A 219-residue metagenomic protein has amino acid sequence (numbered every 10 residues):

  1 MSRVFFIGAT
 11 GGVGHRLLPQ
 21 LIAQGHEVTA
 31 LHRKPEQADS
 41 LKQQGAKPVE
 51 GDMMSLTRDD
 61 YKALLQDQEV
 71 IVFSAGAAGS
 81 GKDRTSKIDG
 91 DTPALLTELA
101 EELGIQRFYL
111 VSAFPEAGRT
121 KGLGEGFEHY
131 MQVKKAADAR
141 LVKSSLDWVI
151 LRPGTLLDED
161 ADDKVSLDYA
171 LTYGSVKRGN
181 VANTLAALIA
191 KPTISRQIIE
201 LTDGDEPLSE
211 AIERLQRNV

Functional and structural regions predicted by a protein language model:
S2-H26: N-terminal Rossmann NAD(P)H-binding glycine-rich loop of SDR-like oxidoreductase domains
R3-F5, E69-V70, R107: Structural motif
I7, E27-T29, P35, A77-A78 (+2 more regions): Conserved Rossmann-fold NAD(P)-dependent oxidoreductase catalytic core, especially the SDR/UDP-sugar
A30-E102, I189-A190: NAD(P)H-binding glycine-rich loop region in Rossmannoid oxidoreductase-like domains and their noncatalytic homologs
P93, V133, L151, L171-A187 (+1 more regions): Substrate-positioning beta->alpha
T120, E159-V165, L188-Q197: Glycine/proline-rich active-site loop of Rossmann-fold NAD(P)-dependent oxidoreductases
V149-Y169: Flexible, glycine-rich beta-alpha linker
K177-V219: Alpha-helical substrate-binding/gating segment
